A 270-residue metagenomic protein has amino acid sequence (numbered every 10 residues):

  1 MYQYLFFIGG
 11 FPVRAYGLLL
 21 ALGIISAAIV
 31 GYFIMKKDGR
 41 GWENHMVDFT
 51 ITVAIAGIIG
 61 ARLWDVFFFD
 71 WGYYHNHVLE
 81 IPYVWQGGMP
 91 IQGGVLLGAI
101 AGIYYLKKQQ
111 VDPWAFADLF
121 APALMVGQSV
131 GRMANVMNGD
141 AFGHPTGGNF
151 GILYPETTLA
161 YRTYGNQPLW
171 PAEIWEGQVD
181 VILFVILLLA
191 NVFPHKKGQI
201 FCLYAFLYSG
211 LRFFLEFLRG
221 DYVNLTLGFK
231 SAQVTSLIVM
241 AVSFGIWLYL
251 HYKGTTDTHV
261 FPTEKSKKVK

Functional and structural regions predicted by a protein language model:
M1-K270: A feature for loop-to-transmembrane-helix boundaries and adjacent hydrophobic helices in multi-pass integral membrane
